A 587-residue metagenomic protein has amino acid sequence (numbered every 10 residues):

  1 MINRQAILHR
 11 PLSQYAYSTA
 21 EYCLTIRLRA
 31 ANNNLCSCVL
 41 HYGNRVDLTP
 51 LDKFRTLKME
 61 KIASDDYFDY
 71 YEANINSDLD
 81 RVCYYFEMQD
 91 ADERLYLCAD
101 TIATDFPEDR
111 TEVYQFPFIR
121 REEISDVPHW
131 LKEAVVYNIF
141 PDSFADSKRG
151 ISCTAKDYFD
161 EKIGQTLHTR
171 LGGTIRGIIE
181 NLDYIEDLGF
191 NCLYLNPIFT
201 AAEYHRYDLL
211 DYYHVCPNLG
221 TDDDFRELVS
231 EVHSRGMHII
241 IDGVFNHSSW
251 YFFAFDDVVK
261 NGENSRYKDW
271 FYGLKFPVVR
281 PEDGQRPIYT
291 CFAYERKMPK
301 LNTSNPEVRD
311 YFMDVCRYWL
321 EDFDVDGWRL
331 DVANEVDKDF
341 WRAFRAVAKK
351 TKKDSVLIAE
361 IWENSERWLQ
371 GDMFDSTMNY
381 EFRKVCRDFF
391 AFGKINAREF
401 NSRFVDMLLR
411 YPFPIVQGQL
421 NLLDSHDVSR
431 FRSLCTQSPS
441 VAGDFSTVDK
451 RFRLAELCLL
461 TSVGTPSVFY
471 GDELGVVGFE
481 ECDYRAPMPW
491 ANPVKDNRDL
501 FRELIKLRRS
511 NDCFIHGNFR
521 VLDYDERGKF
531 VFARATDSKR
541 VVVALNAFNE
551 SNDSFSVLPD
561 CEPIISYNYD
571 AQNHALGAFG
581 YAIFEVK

Functional and structural regions predicted by a protein language model:
M1-N34, P107-H129: Non-catalytic, glycine-rich low-complexity segments
Y15, T25-R27, V521-L558: Carbohydrate-binding surface patches
N32, V82, Q572-K587: C-terminal beta-strand-rich structural cap/linker in extracellular carbohydrate-active enzymes
N32-L79, Q89-A103: Aromatic- and glycine-rich beta-strand/loop motifs that create alpha-glucan
A134-V136, F140-N191, I198-R317, E321-D322 (+2 more regions): Substrate-binding/active-site clefts of carbohydrate-active enzymes
D142, G371, S376, L420-V441 (+1 more regions): Aromatic/acidic polysaccharide-binding cleft in carbohydrate-active enzymes
K162-R176, D208-T221, E295-R309, D326-E335 (+3 more regions): The substrate-binding groove and active-site-proximal loops of carbohydrate-active enzymes, especially glycoside
V229-M237, H247-E263, E321, D331-Q419 (+2 more regions): Active-site-proximal helices and loops of the catalytic beta/alpha 8
